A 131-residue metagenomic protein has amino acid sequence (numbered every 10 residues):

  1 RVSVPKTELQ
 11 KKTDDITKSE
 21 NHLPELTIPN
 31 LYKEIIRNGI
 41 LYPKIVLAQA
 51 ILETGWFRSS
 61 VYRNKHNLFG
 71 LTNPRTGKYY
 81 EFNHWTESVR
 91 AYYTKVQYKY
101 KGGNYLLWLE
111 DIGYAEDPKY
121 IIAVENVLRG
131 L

Functional and structural regions predicted by a protein language model:
R1-L131: Catalytic cores of secreted/periplasmic lytic hydrolases that degrade extracellular macromolecules
